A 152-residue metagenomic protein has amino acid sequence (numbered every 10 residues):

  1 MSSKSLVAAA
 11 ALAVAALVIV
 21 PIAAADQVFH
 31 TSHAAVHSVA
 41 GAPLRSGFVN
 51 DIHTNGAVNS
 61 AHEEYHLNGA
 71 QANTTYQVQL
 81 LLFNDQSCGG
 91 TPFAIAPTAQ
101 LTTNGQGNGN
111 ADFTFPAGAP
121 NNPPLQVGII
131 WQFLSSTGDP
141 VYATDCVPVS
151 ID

Functional and structural regions predicted by a protein language model:
M1-A8: Bacterial N-terminal signal peptides that target proteins for export
S3, V14-A15: Generic short amphipathic/hydrophobic targeting helices enriched at N-termini, encompassing Sec-type signal peptides
A8-V14: Hydrophobic helical h-region of N-terminal Sec-dependent signal peptides in bacterial secretory/periplasmic proteins
A15-A16, A143: Residue-level detector of alpha-helical hydrophobic segments embedded in or interacting with membranes
I19-V20: N-terminal signal peptide c-region/cleavage motif recognized by signal peptidases
A24-D152: N-terminal leader/targeting pre-sequences
